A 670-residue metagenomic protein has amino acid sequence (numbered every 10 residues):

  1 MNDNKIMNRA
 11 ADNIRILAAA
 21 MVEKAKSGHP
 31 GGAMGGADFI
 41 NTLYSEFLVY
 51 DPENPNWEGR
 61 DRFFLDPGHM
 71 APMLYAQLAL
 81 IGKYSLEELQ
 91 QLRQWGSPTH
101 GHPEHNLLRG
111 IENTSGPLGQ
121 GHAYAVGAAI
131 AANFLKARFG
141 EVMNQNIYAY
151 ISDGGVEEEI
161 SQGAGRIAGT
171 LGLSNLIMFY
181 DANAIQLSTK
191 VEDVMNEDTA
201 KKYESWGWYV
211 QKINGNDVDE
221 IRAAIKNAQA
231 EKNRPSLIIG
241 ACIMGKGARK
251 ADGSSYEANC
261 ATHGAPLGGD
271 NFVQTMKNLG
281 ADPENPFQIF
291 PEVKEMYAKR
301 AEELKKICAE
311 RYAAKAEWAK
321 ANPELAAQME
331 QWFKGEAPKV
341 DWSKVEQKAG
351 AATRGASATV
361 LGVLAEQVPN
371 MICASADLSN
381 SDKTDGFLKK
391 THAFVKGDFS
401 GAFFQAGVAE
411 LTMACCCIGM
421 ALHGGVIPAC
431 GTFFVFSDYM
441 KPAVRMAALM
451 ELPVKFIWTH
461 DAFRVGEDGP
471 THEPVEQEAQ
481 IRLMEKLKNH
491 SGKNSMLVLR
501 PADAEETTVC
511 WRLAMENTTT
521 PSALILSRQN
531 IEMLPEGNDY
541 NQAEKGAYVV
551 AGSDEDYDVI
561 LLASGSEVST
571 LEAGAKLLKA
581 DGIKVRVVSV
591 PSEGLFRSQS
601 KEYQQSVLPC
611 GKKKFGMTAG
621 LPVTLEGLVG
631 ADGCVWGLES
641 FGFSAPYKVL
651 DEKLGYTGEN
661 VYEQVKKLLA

Functional and structural regions predicted by a protein language model:
M1-M34, I151, G155, E159 (+9 more regions): Conserved acidic/glycine
M1-Q145, E295, E302-I525, N530-E532 (+4 more regions): Thiamine diphosphate
D61-L65, E112-T114, Y148-S152, Q211 (+4 more regions): Short glycine-rich or small-residue beta-strand-to-loop segments that form or flank ligand, phosphate, metal/Fe-S
Q94-N106, Y124, I130, F134-N144 (+5 more regions): Thiamine diphosphate
I151-S152, Y180, S375, T432 (+4 more regions): Short beta-strand/turn micro-motifs composed of small residues that flank or help shape donor/cofactor-binding pockets
